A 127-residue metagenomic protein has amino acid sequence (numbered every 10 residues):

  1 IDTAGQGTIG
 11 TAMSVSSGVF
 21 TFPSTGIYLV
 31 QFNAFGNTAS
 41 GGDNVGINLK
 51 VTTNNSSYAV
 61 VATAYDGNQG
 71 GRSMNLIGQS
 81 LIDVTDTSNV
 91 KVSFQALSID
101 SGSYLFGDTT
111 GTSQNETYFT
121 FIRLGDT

Functional and structural regions predicted by a protein language model:
I1-N44, T53, A62-D66, G102-T127: Terminal (often C-terminal
A4, T85-S88: Short, charged helix-to-loop "capping" segments that act as catalytic/coupling loops
T8-I9, V60, G70-R72, A96-D100: A short linear-motif detector with a strong N-terminal bias
S14, T53-D86: Glycine-rich strand-loop-strand elements at beta-sheet edges
G26-G36, N75-Q79, S88-L97: Extracellular beta-strand-rich recognition modules
N44-G46, R72: Self-maturation zones of extracellular/virion spikes and adhesins
G46-K50, S93: Beta-strand signatures of extracellular beta-sandwich domains
